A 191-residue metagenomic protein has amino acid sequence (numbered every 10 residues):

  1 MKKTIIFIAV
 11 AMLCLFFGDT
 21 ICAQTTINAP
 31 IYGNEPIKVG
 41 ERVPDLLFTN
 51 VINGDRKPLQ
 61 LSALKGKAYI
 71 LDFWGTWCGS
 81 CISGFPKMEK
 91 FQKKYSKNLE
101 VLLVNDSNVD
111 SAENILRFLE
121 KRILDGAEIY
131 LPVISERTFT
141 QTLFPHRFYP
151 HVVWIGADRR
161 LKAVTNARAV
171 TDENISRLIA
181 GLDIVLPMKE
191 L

Functional and structural regions predicted by a protein language model:
M1-E35, I70, Q92, L99-V109 (+5 more regions): Bacterial Sec-dependent N-terminal signal peptides
T25-S62: N-terminal "domain-start" segment that seeds a small globular fold
T26-G33, L47, R177-L191: Non-globular targeting/processing and membrane-anchoring segments
K65-K94: Conserved redox-active cysteine motifs that mediate thiol-disulfide chemistry, especially di-cysteine Cys-X(1-2)-Cys
G66-Y69, K97-E100, A127-L131, A157: Loop/turn elements at helix/coil->beta-strand transitions in domains of secreted/extracellular proteins
S83-I123, S135-T140: Structural microenvironment flanking redox-active thiols in thiol-disulfide oxidoreductases
L119-I155: Short, internal strand/loop/helix patches that form the active-site neighborhood or redox-interaction surface
H146-P187: Non-catalytic, surface beta->alpha helical segment in thiol-disulfide oxidoreductase systems
